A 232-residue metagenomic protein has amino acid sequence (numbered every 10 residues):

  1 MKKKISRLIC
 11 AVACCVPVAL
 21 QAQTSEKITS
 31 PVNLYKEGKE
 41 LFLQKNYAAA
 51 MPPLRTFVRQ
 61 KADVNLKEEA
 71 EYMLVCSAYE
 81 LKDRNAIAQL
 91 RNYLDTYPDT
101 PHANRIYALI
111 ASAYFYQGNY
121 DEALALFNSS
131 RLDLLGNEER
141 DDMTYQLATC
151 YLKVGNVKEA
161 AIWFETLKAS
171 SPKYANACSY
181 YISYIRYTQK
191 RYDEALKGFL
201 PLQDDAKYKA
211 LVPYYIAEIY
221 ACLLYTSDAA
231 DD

Functional and structural regions predicted by a protein language model:
A22-R55, R59-Y72, E80: N-terminal leader/linker segments that initiate helical-solenoid repeat arrays
T24-I28, V58-K67, L94-R105, R131-D141 (+2 more regions): Short solvent-exposed coil/turn linkers within tandem alpha-helical repeat scaffolds
Y225-D232: Conserved small/polar residues in nucleotide/adenosyl-binding loops
